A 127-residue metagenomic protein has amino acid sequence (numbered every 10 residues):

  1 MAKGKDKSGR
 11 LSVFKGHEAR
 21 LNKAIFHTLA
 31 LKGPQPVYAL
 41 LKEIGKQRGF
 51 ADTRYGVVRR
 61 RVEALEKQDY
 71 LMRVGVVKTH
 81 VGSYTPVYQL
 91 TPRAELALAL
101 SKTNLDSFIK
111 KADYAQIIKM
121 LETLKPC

Functional and structural regions predicted by a protein language model:
A2-P34: Short alpha-helical segments that sit at the start of domains
E18, V76-L100: Short, cationic-aromatic polyanion-contact patches
Q35-G45: Short acidic, hydrophobic short linear motifs in intrinsically disordered regions
G45-R59: Short, positively charged loop/turn segments that connect secondary-structure elements
R59-E66: Short, hydrophobic-biased segments on the C-terminal half of alpha helices that form "recognition helices"
E66-V77: A short, conserved structural fragment
R93-C127: Amphipathic alpha-helical dimerization/coiled-coil segments that flank or bridge DNA-binding/regulatory modules
